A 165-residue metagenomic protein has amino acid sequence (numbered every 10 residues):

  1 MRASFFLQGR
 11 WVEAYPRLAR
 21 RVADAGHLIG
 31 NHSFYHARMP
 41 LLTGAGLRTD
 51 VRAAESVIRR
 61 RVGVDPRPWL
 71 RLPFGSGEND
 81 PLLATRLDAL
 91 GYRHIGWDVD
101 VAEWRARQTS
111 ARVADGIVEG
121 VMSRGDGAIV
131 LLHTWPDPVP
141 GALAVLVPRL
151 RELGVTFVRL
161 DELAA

Functional and structural regions predicted by a protein language model:
M1-P68, L72, V145, R149 (+2 more regions): Active-site beta->alpha N-cap acidic-glycine motif
M1-R2, W11, A102-W104, V130: N-terminal start-of-chain detector that recognizes signal peptides and the immediate post-cleavage beginning
G9-V12, G75-G77, P136-D137: Short beta->alpha connector loops
N31-S33, R67-R71, G96-V101, A128-L132: Short beta-strands and strand-loop turn motifs
A37-V62, S76-D126, V139-V145: Alpha-helical scaffold elements lining the catalytic groove of polysaccharide deacetylases
V121-D161: Catalytic grooves of carbohydrate-active enzymes
